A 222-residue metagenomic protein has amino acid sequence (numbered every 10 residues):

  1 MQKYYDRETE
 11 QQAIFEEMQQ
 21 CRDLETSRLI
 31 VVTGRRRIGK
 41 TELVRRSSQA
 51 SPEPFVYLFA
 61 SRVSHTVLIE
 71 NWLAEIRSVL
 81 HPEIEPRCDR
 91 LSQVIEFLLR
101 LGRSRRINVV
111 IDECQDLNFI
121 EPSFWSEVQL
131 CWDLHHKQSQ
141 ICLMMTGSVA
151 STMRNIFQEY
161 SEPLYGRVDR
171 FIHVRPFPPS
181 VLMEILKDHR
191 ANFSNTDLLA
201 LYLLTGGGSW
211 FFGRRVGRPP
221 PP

Functional and structural regions predicted by a protein language model:
M1-P222: Phosphate-binding site recognition
